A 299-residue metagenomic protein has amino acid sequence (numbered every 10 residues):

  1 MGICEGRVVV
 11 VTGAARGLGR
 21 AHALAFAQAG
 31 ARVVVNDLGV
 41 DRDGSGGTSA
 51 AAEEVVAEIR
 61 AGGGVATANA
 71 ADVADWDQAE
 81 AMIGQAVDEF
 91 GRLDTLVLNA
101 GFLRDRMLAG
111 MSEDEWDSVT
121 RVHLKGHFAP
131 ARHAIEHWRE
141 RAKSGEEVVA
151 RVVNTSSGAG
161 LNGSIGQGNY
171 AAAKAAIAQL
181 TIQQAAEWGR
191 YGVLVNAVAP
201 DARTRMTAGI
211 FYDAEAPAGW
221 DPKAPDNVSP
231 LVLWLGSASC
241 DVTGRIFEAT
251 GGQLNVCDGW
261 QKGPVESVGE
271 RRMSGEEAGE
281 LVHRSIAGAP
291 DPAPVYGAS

Functional and structural regions predicted by a protein language model:
G2-V35: Canonical Rossmann dinucleotide-binding motif of NAD(H)/NADP(H)-dependent dehydrogenases/reductases, specifically
A21-A25, A29, N162, A178 (+2 more regions): Active-site-adjacent segment of SDR/Rossmann-fold oxidoreductases
E53, A70-I83, E113: The beta1-alpha1 cofactor-binding region of Rossmann-like NAD(H)/NADP(H)-dependent oxidoreductases
I59, M107-L108, E115-T120: Substrate-binding pocket helix/loop in short-chain dehydrogenase/reductase
A131, A173: Active-site helix of classical SDR
S157: Residue(s) in the substrate-gating loop at a strand-loop-helix junction that position the organic substrate next
A197, P217-S299: C-terminal helical subdomain
